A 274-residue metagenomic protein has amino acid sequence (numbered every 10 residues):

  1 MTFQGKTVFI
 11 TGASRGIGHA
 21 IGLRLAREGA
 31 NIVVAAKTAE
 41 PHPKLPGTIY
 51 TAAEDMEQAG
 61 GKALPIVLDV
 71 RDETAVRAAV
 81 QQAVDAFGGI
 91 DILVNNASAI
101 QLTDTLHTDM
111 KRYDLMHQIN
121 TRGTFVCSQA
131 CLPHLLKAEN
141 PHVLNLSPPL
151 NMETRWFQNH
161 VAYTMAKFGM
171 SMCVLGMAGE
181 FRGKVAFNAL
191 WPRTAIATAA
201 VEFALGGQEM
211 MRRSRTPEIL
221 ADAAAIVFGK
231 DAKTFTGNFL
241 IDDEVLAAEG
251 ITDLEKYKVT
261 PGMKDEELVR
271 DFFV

Functional and structural regions predicted by a protein language model:
T7, S14-R15: Conserved glycine-rich cofactor-binding loop
E28-T51: Conserved glycine-rich Rossmann-like NAD(P)H-binding loop of the short-chain dehydrogenase/reductase
G47, V67-A79, M110: The beta1-alpha1 cofactor-binding region of Rossmann-like NAD(H)/NADP(H)-dependent oxidoreductases
D104-T105, D109-L115: Substrate-binding pocket helix/loop in short-chain dehydrogenase/reductase
S128-Q129, L175: A short, exposed helix-loop element centered on a Lys and neighboring polar residues
L136-K137, H142-R182, W191-I196: Catalytic loop of short-chain dehydrogenase/reductase
A189-L190, G207-V274: C-terminal helical subdomain
